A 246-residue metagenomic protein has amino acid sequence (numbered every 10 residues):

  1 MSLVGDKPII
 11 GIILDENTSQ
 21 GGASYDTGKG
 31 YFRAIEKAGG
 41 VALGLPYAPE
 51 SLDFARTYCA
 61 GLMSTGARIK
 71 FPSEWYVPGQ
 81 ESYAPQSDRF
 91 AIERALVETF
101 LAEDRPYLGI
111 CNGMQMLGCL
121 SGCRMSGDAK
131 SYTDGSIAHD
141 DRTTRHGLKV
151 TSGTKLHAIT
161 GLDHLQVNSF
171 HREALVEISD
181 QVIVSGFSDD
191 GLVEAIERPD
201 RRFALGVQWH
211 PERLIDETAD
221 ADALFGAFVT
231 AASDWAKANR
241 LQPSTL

Functional and structural regions predicted by a protein language model:
M1-L108, C119-L120, S126, K130-T144 (+6 more regions): N-terminal beta1-alpha1 cap of cysteine-dependent amidohydrolase-like domains
G109, M114: Glycine-rich beta-to-alpha active-site loop
H164-L165, S169-R172, V176-S185: An extended, acidic
L205-Q208: Active-site-proximal beta-strand elements of phosphoester/diester hydrolases
